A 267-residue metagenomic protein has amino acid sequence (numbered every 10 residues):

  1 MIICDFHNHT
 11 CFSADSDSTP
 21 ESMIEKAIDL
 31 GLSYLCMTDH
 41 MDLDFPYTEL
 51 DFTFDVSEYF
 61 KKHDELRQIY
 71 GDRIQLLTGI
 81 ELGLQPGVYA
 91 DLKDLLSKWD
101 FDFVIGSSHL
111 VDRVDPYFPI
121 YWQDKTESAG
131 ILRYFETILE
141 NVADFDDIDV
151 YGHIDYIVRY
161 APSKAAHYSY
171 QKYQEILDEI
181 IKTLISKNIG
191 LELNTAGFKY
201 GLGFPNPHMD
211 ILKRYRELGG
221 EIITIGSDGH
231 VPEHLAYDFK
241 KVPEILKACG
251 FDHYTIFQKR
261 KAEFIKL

Functional and structural regions predicted by a protein language model:
M1-F6, T10, S16, P20 (+3 more regions): Charged catalytic cores and adjacent phosphate/nucleic-acid-binding surfaces used for phosphate/nucleic-acid chemistry
M1-P86, L95-K98, Y160-P162, H167-Q171 (+3 more regions): An N-terminally biased module of ancient metal coordination in phosphate/nucleic-acid-related enzymes
I2-D5, Y34-C36, Q75-G79, D102-I105 (+4 more regions): Structural preference for beta-strand elements that scaffold enzyme active sites
F6, F12, F45, F52-F54 (+11 more regions): Phenylalanine-focused residue identity feature
T38, S107, I154, N194 (+1 more regions): Conserved residues at the C-terminal ends of beta-strands
E49, T53-S186: Extended substrate/RNA-proximal surfaces in nucleic-acid metabolism proteins
